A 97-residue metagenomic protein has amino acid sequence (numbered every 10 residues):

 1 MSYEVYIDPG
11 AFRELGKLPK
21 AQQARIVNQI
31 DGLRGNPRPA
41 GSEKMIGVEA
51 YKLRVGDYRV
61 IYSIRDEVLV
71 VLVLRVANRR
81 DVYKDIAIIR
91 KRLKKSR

Functional and structural regions predicted by a protein language model:
S2-V5, R13, K17, A24 (+2 more regions): Enriched for short, Lys/Arg-rich terminal
D8: PIN/NYN-family metal-dependent endoribonuclease catalytic core
A21-Q22, R34: Charged, well-structured alpha/beta interaction segments
Q22-Q23, Q29: Glutamine-centric residue-chemistry signal
N28-R54: A short, surface-exposed loop/turn module that caps and links secondary-structure elements
